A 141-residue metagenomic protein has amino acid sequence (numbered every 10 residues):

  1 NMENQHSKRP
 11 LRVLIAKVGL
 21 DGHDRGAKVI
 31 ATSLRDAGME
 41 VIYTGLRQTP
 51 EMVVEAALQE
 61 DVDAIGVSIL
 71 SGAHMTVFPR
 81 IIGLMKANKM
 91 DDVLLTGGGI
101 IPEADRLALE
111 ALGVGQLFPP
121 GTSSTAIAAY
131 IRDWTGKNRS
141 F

Functional and structural regions predicted by a protein language model:
N1-M2: Short, Lys/Arg-enriched N-terminal segments with co-localized hydrophobic residues within the first ~10-30 amino acids
L11: Nucleotide donor/acceptor-binding cores
L14-A16: Short hydrophobic segments within beta-strands
G19: A glycine- and charged-residue-rich anion-binding loop/surface
A27-A129, K137: Cofactor-cradling patches in redox/metallo enzymes
D133-F141: The C-terminal output helix
